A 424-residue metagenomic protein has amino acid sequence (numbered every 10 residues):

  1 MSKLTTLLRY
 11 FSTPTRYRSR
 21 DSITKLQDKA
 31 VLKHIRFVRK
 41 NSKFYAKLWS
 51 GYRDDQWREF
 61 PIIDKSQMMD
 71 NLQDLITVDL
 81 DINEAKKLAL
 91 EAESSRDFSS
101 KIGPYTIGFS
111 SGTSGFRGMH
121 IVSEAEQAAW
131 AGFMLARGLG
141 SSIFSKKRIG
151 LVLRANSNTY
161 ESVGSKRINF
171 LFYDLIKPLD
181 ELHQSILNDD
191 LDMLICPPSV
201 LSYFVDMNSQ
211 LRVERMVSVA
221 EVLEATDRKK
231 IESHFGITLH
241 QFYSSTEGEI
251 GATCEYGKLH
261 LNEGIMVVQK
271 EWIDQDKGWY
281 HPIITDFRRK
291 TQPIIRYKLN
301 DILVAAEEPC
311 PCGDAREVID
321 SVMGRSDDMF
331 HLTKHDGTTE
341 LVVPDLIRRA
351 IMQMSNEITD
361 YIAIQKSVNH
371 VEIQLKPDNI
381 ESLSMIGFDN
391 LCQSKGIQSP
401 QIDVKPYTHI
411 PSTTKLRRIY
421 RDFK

Functional and structural regions predicted by a protein language model:
M1-F109, G115-A129, A136-G140, A155 (+2 more regions): Nucleotide 5′-phosphate-binding alpha/beta core
M1-R36, S165-K424: Active-site glycine/GP-rich loop and adjacent strand/helix microenvironment that borders small-molecule binding pockets
T106-G108, F116-G118, S145-G150, M266 (+1 more regions): Generic beta-strand structural signal
G108-F109, Y160, Y361-K366: Short, flexible, solvent-exposed loop/turn segments with mixed acidic/basic and small polar residues
G112-T113, N262: A short acidic Gly-Thr/Ser loop motif
G118, A128-W130, S145, N156-S162 (+2 more regions): Short, well-ordered, mixed-charge alpha-helical segments that flank or form enzyme active sites
A128, G132-I143, L179-D189: N-terminal-biased segments
L135-D174: Conserved AMP-binding loop of ANL adenylate-forming enzymes
